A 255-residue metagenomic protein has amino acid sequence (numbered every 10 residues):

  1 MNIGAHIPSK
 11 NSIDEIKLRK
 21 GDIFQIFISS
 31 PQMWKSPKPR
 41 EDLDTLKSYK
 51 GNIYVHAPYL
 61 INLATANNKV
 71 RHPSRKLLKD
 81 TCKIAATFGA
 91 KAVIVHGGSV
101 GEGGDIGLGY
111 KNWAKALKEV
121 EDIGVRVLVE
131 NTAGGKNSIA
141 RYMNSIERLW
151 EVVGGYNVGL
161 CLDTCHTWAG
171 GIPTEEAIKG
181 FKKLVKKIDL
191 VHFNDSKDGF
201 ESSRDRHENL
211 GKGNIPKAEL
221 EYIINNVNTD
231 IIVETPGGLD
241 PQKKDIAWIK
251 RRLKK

Functional and structural regions predicted by a protein language model:
M1-D80, K255: N-terminal pre-domain/capping segments
I3-I7, D22-I26, I53-A57, V93-V95 (+4 more regions): Hydrophobic faces of well-ordered beta-strands that scaffold small-molecule active sites in alpha/beta enzyme cores
H6-K10, F27-P31, P58-L60, G98-V100 (+4 more regions): Active-site beta-loop-alpha junctions enriched in small/polar residues
I7, R40, H72, G107 (+2 more regions): Conserved phosphate-coordination/catalytic loops
K10, R40-L43, M143, T174-I178 (+1 more regions): Structural motif corresponding to alpha-helix initiation and N-cap regions
D14-K20, K38-Y54, D80-G89, K118-G124 (+3 more regions): Acidic (Asp/Glu)-rich catalytic clusters
A64-L160, A169, D245: Active-site acidic/histidine proton-transfer and metal-coordination neighborhood in alpha/beta enzyme cores
E147-W150, G155-T164, W168-K255: Histidine-acidic metal/acid-base catalytic patches
